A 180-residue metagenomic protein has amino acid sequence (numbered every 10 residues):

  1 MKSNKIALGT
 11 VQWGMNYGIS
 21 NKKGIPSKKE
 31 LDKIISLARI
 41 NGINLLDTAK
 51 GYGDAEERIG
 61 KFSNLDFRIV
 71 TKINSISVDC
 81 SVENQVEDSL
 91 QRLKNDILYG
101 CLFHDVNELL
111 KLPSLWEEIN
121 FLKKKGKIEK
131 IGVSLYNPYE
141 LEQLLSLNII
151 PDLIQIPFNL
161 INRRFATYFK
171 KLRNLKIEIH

Functional and structural regions predicted by a protein language model:
M1-F67: N-terminal binding-site loop/beta-alpha segment at the start of enzyme catalytic domains that lines or forms
K2, I59-R68, E87-D96, K123 (+2 more regions): Acidic (Asp/Glu)-rich catalytic clusters
I6-L8, A38, L46, I59 (+6 more regions): Conserved, mostly hydrophobic/aromatic
V11-W13, A49-G51, K72-I76, F103-V106 (+2 more regions): Active-site beta-loop-alpha junctions enriched in small/polar residues
K22-L37, S77-K94, S114, Y136-L145: Short, acidic/polar
D47-E57, S75-C80, E108-K111, N159-R164: Acidic-and-aromatic substrate-binding clefts and catalytic sites of carbohydrate-active enzymes
L90-L110: Active-site groove signature of glycoside hydrolases
V106-H180: Beta/alpha (TIM)-barrel catalytic core signal, keyed to glycine-rich beta->alpha loops juxtaposed to Asp/Glu that bind
